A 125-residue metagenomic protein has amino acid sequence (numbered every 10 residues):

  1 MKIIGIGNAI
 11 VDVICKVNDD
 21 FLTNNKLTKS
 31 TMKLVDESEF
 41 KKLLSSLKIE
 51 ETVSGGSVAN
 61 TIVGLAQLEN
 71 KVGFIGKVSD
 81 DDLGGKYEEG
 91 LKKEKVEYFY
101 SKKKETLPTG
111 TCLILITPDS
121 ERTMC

Functional and structural regions predicted by a protein language model:
M1, T109-T111: Change "...and in nucleic-acid phosphodiester-cleaving endonucleases..." to "...and in nucleic-acid processing enzymes
M1-I75, G85: Glycine-rich phosphate/adenosyl-contacting loop at the front of the ribokinase-like
I6-N8, K77-D80, K103, I116-P118: Cofactor-binding loop segments of dinucleotide-utilizing enzymes, especially the Rossmann-like FAD- and NAD(P)+-binding
L22-T23, L91-K93, T117-E121: Short, hinge-like loop/turn segments at secondary-structure boundaries
S46, G73, S79-D80, E97-Y100: Active-site cofactor/substrate anionic-group-binding motifs, chiefly glycine- and Lys/Arg-rich phosphate-binding loops
D80, G84-K93: Short, electropositive alpha-helical surface patch
G90-L107: A glycine-rich helix N-cap at a beta->alpha junction
F99-K104, I114-C125: Conserved phosphate-binding/catalytic loop of the ribokinase/pfkB sugar-kinase fold
